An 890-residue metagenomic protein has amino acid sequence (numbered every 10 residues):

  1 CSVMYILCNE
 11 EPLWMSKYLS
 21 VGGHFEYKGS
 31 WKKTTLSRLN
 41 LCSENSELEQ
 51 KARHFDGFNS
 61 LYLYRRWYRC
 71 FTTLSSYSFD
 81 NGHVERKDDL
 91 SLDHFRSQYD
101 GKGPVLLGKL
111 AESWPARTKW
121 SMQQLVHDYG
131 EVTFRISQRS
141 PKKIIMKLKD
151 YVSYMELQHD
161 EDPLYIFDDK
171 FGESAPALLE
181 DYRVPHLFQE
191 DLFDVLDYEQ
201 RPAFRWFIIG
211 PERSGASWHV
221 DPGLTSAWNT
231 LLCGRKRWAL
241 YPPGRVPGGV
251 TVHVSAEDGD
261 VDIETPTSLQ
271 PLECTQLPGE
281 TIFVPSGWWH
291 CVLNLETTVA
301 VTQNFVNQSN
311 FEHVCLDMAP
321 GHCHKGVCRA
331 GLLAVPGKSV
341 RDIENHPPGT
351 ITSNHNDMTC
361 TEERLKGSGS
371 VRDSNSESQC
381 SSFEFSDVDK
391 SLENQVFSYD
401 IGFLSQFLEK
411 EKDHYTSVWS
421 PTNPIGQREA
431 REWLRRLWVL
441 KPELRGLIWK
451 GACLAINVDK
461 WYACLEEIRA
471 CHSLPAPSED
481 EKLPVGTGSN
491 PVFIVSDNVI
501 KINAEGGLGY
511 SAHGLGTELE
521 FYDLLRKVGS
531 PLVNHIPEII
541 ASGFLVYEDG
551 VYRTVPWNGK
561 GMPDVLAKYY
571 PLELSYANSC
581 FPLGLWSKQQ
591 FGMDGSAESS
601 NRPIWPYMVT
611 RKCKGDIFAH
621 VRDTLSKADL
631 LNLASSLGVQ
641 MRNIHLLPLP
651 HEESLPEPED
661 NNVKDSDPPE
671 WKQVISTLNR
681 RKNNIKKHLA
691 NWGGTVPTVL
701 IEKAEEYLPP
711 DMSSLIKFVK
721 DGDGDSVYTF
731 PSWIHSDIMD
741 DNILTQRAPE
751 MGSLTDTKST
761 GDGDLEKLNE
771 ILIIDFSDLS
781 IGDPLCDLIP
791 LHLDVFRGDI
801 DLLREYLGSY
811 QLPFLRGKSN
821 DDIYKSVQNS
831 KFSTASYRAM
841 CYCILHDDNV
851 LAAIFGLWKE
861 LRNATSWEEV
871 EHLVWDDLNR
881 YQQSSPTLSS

Functional and structural regions predicted by a protein language model:
S2-T281, C291-V458, A463: N-terminal accessory scaffold of Fe(II)-dependent oxygenases
T359-T361, L365-S381, V546-E598, E657-K664 (+3 more regions): Intrinsically disordered, low-complexity domain-flanking/linker segments in eukaryotic proteins, enriched
N457-D480: Juxta-kinase regulatory segment immediately upstream of eukaryotic protein kinase catalytic domains
D480-I675: ATP-binding pocket architecture of kinase catalytic cores
K482-S496, P606, I644, T698-L788: Active-site acidic catalytic loop and adjacent metal/ATP-binding pocket of ATP-dependent phosphoryl transfer enzymes
R622-L631, P658-W733: ATP-dependent phospho-/nucleotidyl transfer catalytic cores
L785-Y824, Y842-R862: Active-site activation/catalytic loop segments of kinase-like enzymes and analogous catalytic loops in related
H846-S890: ATP/Mg2+ or Mg2+-diphosphate-binding catalytic cores that bind nucleotide phosphates or diphosphates via glycine-rich
